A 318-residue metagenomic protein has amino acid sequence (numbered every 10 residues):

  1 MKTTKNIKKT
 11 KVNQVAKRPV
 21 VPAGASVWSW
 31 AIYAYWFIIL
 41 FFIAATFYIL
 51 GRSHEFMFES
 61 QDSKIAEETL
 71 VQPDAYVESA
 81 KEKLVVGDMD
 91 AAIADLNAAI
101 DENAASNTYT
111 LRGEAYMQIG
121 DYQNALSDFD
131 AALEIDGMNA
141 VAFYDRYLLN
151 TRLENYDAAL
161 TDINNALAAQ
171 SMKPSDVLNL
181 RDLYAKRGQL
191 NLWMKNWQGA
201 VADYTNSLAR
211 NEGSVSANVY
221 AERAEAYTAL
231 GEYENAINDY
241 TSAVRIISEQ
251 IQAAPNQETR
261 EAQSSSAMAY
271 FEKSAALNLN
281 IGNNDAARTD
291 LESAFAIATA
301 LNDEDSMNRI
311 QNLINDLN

Functional and structural regions predicted by a protein language model:
A66-N107, E114, Q118, Q189: Alpha-helical segment of the N-proximal tetratricopeptide repeat
L70, N103-A104, G137, S171 (+4 more regions): Short coil turns that delineate tetratricopeptide repeat
E78, L111, D145, N179 (+5 more regions): Canonical tetratricopeptide repeat
K81, E114, L148, Q189 (+2 more regions): Residue-level recognition of tetratricopeptide repeat
V85, Q118, R152, K186 (+5 more regions): Register position in tetratricopeptide repeats
A98-A99, A131-A132, N165-A166, K173 (+3 more regions): Canonical positions in the second alpha-helix
